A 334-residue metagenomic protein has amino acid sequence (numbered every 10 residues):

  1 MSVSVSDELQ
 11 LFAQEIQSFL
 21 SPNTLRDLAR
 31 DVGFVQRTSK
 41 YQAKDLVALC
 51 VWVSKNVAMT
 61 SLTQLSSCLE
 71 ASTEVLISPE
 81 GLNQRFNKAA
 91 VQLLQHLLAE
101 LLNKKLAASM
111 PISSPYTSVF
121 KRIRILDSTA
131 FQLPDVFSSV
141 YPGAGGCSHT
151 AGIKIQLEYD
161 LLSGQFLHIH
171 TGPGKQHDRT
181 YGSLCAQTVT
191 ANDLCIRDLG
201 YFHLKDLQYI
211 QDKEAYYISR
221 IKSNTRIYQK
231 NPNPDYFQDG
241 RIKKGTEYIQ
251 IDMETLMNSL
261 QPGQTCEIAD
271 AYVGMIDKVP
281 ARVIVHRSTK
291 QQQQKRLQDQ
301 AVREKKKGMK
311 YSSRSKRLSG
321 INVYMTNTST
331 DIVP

Functional and structural regions predicted by a protein language model:
M1-L62, S72, L76-I77, G81 (+5 more regions): Single, function-defining residue in the core of a domain
T63, S67: Residues within the helices of the helix-turn-helix
M110-P111: Membrane-interface helix-boundary motifs at transmembrane edges
